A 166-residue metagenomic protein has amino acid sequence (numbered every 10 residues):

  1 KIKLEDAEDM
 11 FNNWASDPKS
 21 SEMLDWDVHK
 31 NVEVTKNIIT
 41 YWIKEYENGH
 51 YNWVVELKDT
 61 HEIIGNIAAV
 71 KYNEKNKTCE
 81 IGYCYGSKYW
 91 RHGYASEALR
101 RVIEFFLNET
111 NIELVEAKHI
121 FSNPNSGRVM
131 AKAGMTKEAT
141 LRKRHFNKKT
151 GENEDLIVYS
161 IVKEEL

Functional and structural regions predicted by a protein language model:
K1-D9, N13-K19, E56-L166: Acyl-donor (CoA/ACP) binding surface of acyl/acetyltransferases
W14-A15, L24, Y46-E47: Hydrophobic residues in alpha-helical segments
K19-Y41: Conserved GNAT-fold acetyl-CoA-binding loop/helix
W26-D27, Y51, K118, F146: Sparse recognition of residues in long alpha-helices and their boundaries
D27-V28, W42, P124, A133: Hydrophobic alpha-helical elements and their junctions with loops/disorder across both membrane and soluble proteins
N31-E33, Y46, K149, L166: A short hydrophobic/aromatic micro-motif that marks alpha-helical segments and, especially, helix-coil
T40-V54: A short helix-loop-beta-strand connector motif used in the catalytic cores of GNAT acetyltransferases and, in some
